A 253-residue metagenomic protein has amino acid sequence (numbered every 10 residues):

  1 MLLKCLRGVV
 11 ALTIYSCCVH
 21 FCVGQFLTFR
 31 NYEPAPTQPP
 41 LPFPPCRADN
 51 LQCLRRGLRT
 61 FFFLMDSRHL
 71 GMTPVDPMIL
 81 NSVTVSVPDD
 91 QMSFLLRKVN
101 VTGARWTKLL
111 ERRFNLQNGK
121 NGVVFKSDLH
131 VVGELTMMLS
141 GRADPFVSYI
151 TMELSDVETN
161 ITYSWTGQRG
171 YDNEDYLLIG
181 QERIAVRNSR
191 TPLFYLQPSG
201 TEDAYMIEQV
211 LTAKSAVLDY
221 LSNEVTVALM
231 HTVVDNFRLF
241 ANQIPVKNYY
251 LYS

Functional and structural regions predicted by a protein language model:
L2, N50, N115, S199-G200 (+1 more regions): Alpha-helix initiation/capping motif
L3-Q25: Cleavable N-terminal signal peptides of Sec/SRP-targeted secreted and luminal proteins
V9-L12, L51, D219: Intrinsically disordered, low-complexity segments enriched in polar/charged small residues
F21-L154, S164-G170, Y176-L178, R183-V186 (+1 more regions): Tubular lipid-binding modules of the TULIP superfamily
G167-A241: Extended amphipathic ligand-handling, pore-lining, and cofactor/metal-binding catalytic surfaces
N236-S253: Short, low-complexity, Pro/Ser/Thr/Gly-rich segments in the mature regions of secreted, periplasmic
